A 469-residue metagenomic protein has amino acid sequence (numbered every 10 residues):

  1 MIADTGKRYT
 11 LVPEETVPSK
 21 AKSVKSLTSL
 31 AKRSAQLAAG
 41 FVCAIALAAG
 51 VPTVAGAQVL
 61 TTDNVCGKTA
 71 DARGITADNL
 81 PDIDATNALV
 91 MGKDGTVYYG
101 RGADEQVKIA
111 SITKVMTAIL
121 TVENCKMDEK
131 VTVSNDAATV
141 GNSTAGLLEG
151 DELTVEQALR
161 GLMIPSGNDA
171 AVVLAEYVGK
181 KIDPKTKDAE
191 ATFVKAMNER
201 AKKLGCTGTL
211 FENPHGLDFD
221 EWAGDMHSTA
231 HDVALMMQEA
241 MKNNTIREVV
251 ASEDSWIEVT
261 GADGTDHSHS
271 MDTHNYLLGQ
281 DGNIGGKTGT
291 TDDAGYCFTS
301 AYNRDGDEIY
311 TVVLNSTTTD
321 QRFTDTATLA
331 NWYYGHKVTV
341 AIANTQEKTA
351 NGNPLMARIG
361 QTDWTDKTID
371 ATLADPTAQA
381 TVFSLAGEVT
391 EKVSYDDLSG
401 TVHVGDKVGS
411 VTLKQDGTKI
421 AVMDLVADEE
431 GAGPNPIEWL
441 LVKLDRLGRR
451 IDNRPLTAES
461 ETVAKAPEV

Functional and structural regions predicted by a protein language model:
M1-K25: N-terminal targeting leaders characterized by basic, low-complexity, disordered sequences that direct proteins
G6, S29, G95-T96, G150 (+3 more regions): Detector for glycine-centered tight turns/loop "hinges" at secondary-structure junctions
G6, V12, A55-H231, L235-N244: Active-site-adjacent loops and short helices of periplasmic peptidoglycan-processing enzymes
Y9, S34-L37, I359, T368: Positively charged, low-complexity intrinsically disordered regions
V24-F41: Bacterial N-terminal signal peptides that target proteins for export
V42-A46, N124: Alpha-helical transmembrane segments and their juxtamembrane interfaces
I45-V54: C-terminal segment of classical bacterial N-terminal signal peptides
G224-V469: Domain-terminus/edge residues, biased toward the C-terminal soluble/receptor-binding domains of extracytoplasmic
